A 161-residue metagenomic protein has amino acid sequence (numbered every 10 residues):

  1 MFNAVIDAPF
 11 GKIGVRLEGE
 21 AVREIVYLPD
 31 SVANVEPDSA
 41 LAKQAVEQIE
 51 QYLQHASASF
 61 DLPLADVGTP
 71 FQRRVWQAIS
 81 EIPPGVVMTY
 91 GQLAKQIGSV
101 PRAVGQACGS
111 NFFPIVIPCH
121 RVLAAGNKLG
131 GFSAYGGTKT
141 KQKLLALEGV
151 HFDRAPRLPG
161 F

Functional and structural regions predicted by a protein language model:
M1-S99, L147-F161: Basic nucleic-acid-binding alpha-helical/helix-turn surface characteristic of O6-alkylguanine DNA
R74, P114, K143: Active-site phosphate/pyrophosphate-handling residues
C108, F112-V116: Major-groove DNA-recognition helix of helix-turn-helix-type DNA-binding domains
V116-A125: Short Lys/Arg-enriched helix C-cap and helix-to-coil transition segments that create basic nucleic-acid-contact patches
G126-G136, T140-V150: Long, intrinsically disordered, low-complexity Ser/Thr/Pro-rich regulatory/activation regions of nuclear proteins
